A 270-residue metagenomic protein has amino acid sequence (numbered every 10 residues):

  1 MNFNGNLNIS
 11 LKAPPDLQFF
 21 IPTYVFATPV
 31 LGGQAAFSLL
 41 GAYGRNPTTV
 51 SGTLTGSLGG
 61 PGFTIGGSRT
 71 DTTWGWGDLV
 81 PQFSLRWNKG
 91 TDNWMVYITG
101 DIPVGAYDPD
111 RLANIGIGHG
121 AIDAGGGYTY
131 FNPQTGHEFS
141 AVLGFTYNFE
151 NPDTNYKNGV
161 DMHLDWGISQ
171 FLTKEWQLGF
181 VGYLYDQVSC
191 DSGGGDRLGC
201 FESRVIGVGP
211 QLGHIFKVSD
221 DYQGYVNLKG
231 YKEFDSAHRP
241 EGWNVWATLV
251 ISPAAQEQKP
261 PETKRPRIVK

Functional and structural regions predicted by a protein language model:
M1-G5, T48-G56, V96-T99, A106-N114 (+5 more regions): Outer-membrane beta-barrel translocator domains and adjoining extracellular loop/strand segments of Gram-negative
M1-L17, G52-D71, L112: Surface-exposed strand-loop-strand hairpins of Gram-negative outer-membrane beta-barrel proteins
K12-F20, G52, T73-L79, G116-I122 (+3 more regions): Residues that define the transmembrane beta-barrel architecture of outer-membrane proteins
F19-F26, P81-W87, I98-G100, A124-Y130 (+5 more regions): Residues on the lipid-exposed face of transmembrane beta-strands in outer-membrane beta-barrel proteins
F26-L31, W87-T91, Y130-G136, Q170-K174 (+2 more regions): Outer-membrane beta-barrel strand-turn architecture
G33-L39, P81, W94-G100, I122 (+6 more regions): Transmembrane beta-strands of outer-membrane beta-barrel proteins
G41-P47, D78, W87, G100-A106 (+6 more regions): Transmembrane beta-strands of outer-membrane beta-barrel pores
P152-K270: Outer membrane beta-barrel transmembrane domains
